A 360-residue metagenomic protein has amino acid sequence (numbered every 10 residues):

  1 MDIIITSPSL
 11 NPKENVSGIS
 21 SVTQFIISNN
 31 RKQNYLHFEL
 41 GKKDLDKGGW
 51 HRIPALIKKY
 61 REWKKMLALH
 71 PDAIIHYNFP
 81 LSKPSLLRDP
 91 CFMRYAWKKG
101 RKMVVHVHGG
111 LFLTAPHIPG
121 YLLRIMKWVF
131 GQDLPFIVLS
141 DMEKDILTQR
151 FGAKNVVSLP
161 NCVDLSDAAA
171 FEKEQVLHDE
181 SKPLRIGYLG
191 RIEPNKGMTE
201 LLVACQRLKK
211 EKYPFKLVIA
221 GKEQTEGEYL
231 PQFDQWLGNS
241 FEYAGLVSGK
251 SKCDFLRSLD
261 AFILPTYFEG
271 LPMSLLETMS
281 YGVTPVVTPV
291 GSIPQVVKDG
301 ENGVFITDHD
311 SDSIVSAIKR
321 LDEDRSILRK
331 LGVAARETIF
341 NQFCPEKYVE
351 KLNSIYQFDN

Functional and structural regions predicted by a protein language model:
I4-T6, L177-Q206, L217-V218: Conserved donor-binding/catalytic core segment of Leloir-type glycosyltransferases
E39-K43, L189, K216-Y229, G245-L246: Glycosyltransferase donor-sugar binding loop
M126-F171: Donor nucleotide-sugar binding/catalytic pocket of nucleotide-sugar-dependent glycosyltransferases
L230-V247: Nucleotide-activated donor-binding/catalytic signature segment of Leloir-type glycosyltransferases, i.e., the conserved
Y267: Aromatic "clamp/platform" in nucleotide-sugar-dependent glycosyltransferases that forms part of the donor/acceptor
T284-V287: Short hydrophobic beta-strand element within catalytic cores of glycosyltransferases and related nucleotide-activated
D299-G300, V304-S311, R320-R325: Conserved acidic donor-binding segment of nucleotide-sugar-dependent glycosyltransferases
S313, R320, I327-N341, Y348-S354: A short, well-ordered alpha-helix in the C-terminal region of glycosyltransferases
